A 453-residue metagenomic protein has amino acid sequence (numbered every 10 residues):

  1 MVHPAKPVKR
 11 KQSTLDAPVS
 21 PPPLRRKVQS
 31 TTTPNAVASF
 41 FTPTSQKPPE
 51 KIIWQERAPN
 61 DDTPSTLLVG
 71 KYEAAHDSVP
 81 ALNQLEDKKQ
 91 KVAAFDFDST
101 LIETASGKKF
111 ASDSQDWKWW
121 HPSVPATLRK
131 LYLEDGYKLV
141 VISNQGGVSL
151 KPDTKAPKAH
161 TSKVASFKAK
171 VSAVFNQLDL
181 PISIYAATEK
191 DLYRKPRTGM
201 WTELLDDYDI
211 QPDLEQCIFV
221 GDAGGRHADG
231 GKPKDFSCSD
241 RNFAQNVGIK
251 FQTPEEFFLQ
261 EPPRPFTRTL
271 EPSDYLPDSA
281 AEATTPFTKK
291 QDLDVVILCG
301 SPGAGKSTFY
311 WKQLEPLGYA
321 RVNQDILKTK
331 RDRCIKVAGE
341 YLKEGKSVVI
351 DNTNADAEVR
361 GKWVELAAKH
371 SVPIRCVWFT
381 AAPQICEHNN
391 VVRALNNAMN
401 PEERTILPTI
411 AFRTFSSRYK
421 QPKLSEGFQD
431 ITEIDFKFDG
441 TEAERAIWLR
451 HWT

Functional and structural regions predicted by a protein language model:
M1-F97, E103-F110, K234, C238 (+1 more regions): Non-catalytic pre-domain segments flanking phosphatase-related domains
A36-L192, R321, Y341, A355: Alpha-helical substrate-recognition element adjacent to the catalytic core
S183, K190-Y208, P212-I218, D222-F257 (+3 more regions): Conserved GTP-binding G-domain of TRAFAC-class P-loop NTPases and closely related GTPase folds
P302: The conserved Walker
G305-K306: Conserved glycine(s) of the Walker
F309-W311: Post-Walker A alpha-helix
L317-R375: Conserved nucleotide-sensing/catalytic segment adjacent to the nucleotide-binding pocket in NTP-handling enzymes
H370-N390: Conserved phosphate-donor/acceptor-positioning beta-strand/loop module used by diverse small-molecule
